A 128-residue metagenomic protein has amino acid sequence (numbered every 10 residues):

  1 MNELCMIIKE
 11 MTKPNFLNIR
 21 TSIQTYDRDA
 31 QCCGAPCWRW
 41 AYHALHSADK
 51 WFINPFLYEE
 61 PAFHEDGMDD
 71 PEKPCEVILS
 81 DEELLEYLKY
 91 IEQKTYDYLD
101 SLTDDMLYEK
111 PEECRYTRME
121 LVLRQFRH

Functional and structural regions predicted by a protein language model:
M1-I7, S47-Y98, D105-K110: Short, helix-capping/interhelical loops that line the mouth of catalytic, cofactor-, or ligand-binding pockets
C5, K9-K13, L17-R20, T25-D70 (+1 more regions): Short, contiguous alpha-helical
D27, D100-T103: Helix-capping and short linker residues that terminate individual alpha-solenoid repeat units
